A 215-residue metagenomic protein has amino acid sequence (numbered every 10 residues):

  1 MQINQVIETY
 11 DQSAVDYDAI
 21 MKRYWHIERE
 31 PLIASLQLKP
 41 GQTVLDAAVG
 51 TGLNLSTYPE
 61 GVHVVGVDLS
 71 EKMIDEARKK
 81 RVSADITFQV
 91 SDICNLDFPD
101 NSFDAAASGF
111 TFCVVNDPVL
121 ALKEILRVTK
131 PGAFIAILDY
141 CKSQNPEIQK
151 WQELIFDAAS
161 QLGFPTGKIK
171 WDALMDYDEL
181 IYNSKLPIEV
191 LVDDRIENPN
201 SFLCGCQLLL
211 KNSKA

Functional and structural regions predicted by a protein language model:
M1-K39, L53-T57, M73-E76, K80 (+2 more regions): Conserved class I S-adenosyl-L-methionine
N4, M21-R23, L138-N200: C-terminal alpha-helical "lid/dimerization" subdomain adjacent to the S-adenosyl-L-methionine
T43, G132-F134: Short glycine-centered segments of the SAM/dcSAM-binding site in methyltransferase folds
L45-N95: Class I SAM-dependent methyltransferase SAM/SAH-binding core
C94-A106: A short acidic, Gly/Pro-enriched loop at the edge of an enzyme's catalytic core that lines a small-molecule cofactor
A105-D117: A short SAM/SAH-binding and catalytic strip from SAM-dependent methyltransferases
V119-P131: A short glycine-rich, Lys/Arg-flanked "PGG" loop and its adjoining helix->strand segment in the class I
C206-A215: C-terminal lobe and adjacent flexible extensions of AdoMet/dcAdoMet transferase-like proteins
